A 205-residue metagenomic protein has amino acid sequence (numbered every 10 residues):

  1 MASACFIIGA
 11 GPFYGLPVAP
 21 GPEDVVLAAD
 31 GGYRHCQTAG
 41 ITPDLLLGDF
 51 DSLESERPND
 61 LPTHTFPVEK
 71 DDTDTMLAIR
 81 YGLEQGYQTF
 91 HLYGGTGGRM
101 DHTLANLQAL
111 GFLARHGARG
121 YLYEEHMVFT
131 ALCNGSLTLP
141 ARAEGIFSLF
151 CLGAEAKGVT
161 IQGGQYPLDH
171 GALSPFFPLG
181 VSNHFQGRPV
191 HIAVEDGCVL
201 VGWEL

Functional and structural regions predicted by a protein language model:
M1-R57: N-terminal beta-strand-loop-alpha-helix module at the start of alpha/beta ligand-binding or catalytic domains
I8, L27-A29, G48, T65 (+2 more regions): General beta-strand structural signal in soluble alpha/beta enzymes
T63-Q85: Short phosphate-binding loop-to-helix
Q88-D101: N-terminal glycine-rich phosphate/adenylate-binding segment common to multiple enzyme folds
M100-G111: Short Gly/Thr/Asp-enriched flexible loops that form oxyanion-binding sites at enzyme active sites
F112-F129: Short, acidic/small-residue loops that bind anionic groups at enzyme active sites
M127, L132-L205: Long, charged alpha-helical interface segments
